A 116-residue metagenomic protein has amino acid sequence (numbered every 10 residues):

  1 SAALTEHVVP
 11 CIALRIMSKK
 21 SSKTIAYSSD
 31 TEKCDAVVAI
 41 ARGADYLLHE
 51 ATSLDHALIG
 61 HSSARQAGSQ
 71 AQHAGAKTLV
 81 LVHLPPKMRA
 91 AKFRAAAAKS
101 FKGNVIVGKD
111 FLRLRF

Functional and structural regions predicted by a protein language model:
S1-A39, D110-F116: Core dinuclear metal-dependent hydrolase active-site scaffold
T24, E32-R113: Cap/insert and terminal regions of metallo-dependent hydrolase folds
